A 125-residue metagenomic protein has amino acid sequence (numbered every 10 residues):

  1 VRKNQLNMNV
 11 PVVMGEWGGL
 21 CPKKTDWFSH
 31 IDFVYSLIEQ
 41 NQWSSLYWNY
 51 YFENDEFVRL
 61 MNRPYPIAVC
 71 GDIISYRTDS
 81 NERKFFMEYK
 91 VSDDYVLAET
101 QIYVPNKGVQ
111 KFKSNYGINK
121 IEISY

Functional and structural regions predicted by a protein language model:
V1-I121: Substrate-binding clefts and catalytic carboxylate motifs of secreted carbohydrate-active enzymes
I123-Y125: Solvent-exposed segments in extracellular or luminal domains encompassing
